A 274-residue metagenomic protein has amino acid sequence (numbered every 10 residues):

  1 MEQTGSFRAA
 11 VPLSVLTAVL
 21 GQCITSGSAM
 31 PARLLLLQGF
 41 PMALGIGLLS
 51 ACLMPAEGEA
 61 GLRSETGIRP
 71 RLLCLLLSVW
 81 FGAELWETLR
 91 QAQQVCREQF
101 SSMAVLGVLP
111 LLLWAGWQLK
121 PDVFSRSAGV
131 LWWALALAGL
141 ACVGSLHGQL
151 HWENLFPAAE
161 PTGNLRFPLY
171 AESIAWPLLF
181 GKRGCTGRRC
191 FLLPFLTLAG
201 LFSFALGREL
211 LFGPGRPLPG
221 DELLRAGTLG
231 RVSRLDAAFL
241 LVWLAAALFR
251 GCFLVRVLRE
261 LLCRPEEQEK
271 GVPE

Functional and structural regions predicted by a protein language model:
M1-G5: Short, Lys/Arg-rich, polar N-terminal cytosolic tail immediately upstream of the first transmembrane signal-anchor
S6-T25, Q38-I46, C74-T88, V105-L109 (+5 more regions): Hydrophobic, membrane-embedded alpha-helices of multi-pass small-molecule transporters
A29, R63-I68, T228-L235: Helix-boundary and loop/linker segments of multi-pass membrane transporters
P31-L48, E65-R69: Loop-to-helix transition at the N-terminal end of transmembrane alpha-helices
G58-I68, K120-A128, K182-L192, C263-E269: Membrane-interface helix-boundary motifs at transmembrane edges
G58-S64, R69-S101, Q118, W243-E266: Hydrophobic transmembrane alpha-helices that form the core helical bundles of multi-pass secondary transporters
A92, M103-G107, A115-L146: Membrane-interface loop-to-helix entry segments
L211-D236: Membrane-interface interhelical connector segments
